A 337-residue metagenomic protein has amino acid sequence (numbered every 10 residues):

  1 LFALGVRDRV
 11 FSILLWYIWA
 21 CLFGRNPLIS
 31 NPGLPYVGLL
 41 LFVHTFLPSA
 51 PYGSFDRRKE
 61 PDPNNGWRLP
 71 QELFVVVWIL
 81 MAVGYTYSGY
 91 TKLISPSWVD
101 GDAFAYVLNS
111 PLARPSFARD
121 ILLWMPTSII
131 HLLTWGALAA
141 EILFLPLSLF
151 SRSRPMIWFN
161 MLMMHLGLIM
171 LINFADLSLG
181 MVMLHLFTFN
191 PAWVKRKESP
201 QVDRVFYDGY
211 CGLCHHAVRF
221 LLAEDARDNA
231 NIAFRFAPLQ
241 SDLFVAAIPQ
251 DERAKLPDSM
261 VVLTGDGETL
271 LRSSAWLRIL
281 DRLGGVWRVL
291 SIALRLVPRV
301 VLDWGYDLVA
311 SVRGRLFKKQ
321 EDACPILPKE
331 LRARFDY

Functional and structural regions predicted by a protein language model:
L1-S97, T127-R204: Extended, low-polarity transmembrane helix blocks
P63-G66, R119-L122, R235-L243: Short, positively charged
T86, D208, T264-G265: Short, acidic, Ser/Thr-enriched surface-loop or helix-capping motifs
K92-L133: Solvent-exposed, well-ordered loop and adjacent helix/strand elements within mature globular domains that form
E198-E224: Local sequence-structure signature of Cys/Sec-based thiol-disulfide redox active-site neighborhoods
L222-F236: Conserved helix-turn-beta segment immediately C-terminal to the redox Cys motif in thioredoxin-like folds
L239-Y337: Thiol/selenol-based redox catalytic cores and closely related redox-interacting motifs
